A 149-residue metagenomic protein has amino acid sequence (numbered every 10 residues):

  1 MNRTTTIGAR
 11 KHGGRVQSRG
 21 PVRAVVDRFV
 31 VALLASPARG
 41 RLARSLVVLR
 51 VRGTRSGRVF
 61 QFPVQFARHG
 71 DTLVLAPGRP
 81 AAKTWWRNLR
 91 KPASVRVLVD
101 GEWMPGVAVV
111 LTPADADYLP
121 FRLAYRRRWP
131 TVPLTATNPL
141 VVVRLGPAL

Functional and structural regions predicted by a protein language model:
N2-L46, A124-T137: Alpha-helical membrane-targeting segments
R3, A9, G13, P80-L149: Short, structured beta-strand-loop surface elements
T5, R10-K11, Q17, P37 (+5 more regions): Generic detector of intrinsically disordered, low-complexity, polar/charged segments
Q17-L33, T54-Q65, V97-W103: Short low-complexity stretches enriched in small and charged residues
R44-G78: Short beta-strand segments
